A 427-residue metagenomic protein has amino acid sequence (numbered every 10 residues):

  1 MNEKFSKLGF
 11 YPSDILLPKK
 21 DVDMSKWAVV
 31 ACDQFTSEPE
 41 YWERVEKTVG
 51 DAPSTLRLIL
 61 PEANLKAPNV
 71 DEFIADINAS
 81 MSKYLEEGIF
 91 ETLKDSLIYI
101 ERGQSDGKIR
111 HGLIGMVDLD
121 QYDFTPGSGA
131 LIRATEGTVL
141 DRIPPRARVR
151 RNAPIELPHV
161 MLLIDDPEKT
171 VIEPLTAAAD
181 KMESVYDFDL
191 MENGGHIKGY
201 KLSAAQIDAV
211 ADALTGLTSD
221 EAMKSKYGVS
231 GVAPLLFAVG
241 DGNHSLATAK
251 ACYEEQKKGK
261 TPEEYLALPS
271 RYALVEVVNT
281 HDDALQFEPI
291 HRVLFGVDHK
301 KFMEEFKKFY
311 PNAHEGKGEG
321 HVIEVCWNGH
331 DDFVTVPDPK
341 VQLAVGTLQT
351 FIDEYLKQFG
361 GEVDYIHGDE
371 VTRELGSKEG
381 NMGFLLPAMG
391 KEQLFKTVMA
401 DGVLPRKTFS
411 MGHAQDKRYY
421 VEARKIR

Functional and structural regions predicted by a protein language model:
N2-R427: Surface-exposed, charge/polar-rich loops and edge strands
